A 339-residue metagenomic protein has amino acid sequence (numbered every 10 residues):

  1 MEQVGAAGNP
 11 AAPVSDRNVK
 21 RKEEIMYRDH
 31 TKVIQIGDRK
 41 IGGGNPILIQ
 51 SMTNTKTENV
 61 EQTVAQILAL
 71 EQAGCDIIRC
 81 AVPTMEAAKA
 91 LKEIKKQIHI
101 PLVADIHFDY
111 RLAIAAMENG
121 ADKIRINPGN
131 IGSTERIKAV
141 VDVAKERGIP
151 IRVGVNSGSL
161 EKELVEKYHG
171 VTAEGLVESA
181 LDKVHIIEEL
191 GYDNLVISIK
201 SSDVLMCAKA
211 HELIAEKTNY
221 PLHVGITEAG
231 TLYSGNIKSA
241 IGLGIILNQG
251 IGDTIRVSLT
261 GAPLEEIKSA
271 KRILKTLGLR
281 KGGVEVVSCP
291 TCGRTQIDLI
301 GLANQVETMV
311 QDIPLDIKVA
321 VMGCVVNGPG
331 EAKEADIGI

Functional and structural regions predicted by a protein language model:
E23-Q50: N-terminal amphipathic alpha-helix/helix-capping segment at the start of soluble metabolic enzymes
I47-Q62, P101-F108, V165-G175, G230-G235: Active-site mouth loops of central-metabolism enzymes
I47-T53, I78-C80, L102-I106, I124-I126 (+8 more regions): Hydrophobic faces of well-ordered beta-strands that scaffold small-molecule active sites in alpha/beta enzyme cores
Q72-E93, P128-G132, L195-S202: Glycine-rich, proline-tolerant flexible connector loops at the mouths of alpha/beta enzymes
M85-A104, V140-I149, I214-Y220: Alpha-helix-loop-beta-strand connector modules within alpha/beta enzyme cores
I98-I100, E118-I124, K145-R147, A215-P221 (+3 more regions): Glycine-enriched alpha-helix->loop->beta-strand junction motifs that scaffold or abut catalytic
R111-A144, G148-P150: Hydrophobic or amphipathic alpha-helical targeting/insertion segments
V165-P314: Catalytic alpha/beta core domains of metabolic enzymes, predominantly
